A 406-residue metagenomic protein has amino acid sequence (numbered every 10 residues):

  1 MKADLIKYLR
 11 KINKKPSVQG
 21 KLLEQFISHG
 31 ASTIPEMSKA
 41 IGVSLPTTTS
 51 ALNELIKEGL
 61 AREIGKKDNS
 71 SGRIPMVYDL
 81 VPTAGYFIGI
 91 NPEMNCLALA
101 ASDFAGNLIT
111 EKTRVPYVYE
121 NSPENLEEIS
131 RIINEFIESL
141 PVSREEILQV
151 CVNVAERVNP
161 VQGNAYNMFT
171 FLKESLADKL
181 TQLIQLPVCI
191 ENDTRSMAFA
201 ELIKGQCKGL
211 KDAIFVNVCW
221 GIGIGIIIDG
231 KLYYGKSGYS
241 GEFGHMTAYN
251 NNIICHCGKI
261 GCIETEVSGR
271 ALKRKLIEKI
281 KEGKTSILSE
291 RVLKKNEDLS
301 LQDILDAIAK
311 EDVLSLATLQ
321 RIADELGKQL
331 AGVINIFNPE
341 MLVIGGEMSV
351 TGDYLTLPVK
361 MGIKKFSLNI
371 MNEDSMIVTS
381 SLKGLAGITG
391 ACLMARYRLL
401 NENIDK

Functional and structural regions predicted by a protein language model:
M1-I64, S70-G72, V77-T113, V118-E145 (+2 more regions): ATP-binding/phosphotransfer module of carbohydrate and carboxylate kinases, centering on a glycine-rich
F87-N91, I147-C151, A213-N217, G223-G225: Short glycine-aspartate micro-motif
E111-T113, N121-N125, L183-D306: Glycine/GP-enriched mid-protein hinge/lid loop-to-helix segment characteristic of carbohydrate kinases
T113-D212, Y354-K364: Glycine-rich phosphate-binding loop and adjoining helix at the ATP-binding site of ATP-dependent phosphoryl-transfer
A155-V158, W220-G221, M348: Short glycine-rich anion-binding loops that position phosphate/pyrophosphate groups of nucleotides and phosphorylated
